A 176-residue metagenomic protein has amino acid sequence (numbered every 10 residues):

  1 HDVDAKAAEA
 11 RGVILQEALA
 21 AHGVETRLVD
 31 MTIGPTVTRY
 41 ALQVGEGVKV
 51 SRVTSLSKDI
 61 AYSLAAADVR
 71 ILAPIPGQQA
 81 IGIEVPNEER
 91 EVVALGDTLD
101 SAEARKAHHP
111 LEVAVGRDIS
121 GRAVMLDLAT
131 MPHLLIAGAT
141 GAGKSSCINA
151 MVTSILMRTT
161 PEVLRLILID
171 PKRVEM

Functional and structural regions predicted by a protein language model:
H1-A142, A150, S154: Primarily NTPase-proximal linker/entry elements flanking Walker-type ATP/GTP-binding cores
A129-P132, L156-M176: P-loop NTPase switch/communication element
S145: Walker A/P-loop
